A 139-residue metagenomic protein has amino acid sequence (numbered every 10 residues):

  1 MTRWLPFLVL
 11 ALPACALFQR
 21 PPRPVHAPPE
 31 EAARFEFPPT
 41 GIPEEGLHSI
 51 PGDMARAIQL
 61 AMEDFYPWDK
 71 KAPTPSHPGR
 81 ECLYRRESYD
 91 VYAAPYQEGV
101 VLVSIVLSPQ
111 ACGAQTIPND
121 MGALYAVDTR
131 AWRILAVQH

Functional and structural regions predicted by a protein language model:
M1-L5: Bacterial N-terminal signal peptides that target proteins for export
L12-A14: C-terminal motif of bacterial Sec signal peptides marking the signal peptidase cleavage site
A16-F18: Bacterial signal peptide processing site
P22-D90: Short, non-transmembrane alpha-helical segments in secretory-pathway proteins
H77, R86, V103, V137-H139: Signal peptide-directed secreted proteins
Y89-Y125: Exposed beta-strand-loop-beta-strand "reactive/processing" segments of non-cytosolic proteins
I117-H139: A short, surface-exposed interaction/processing loop segment used at functional sites
